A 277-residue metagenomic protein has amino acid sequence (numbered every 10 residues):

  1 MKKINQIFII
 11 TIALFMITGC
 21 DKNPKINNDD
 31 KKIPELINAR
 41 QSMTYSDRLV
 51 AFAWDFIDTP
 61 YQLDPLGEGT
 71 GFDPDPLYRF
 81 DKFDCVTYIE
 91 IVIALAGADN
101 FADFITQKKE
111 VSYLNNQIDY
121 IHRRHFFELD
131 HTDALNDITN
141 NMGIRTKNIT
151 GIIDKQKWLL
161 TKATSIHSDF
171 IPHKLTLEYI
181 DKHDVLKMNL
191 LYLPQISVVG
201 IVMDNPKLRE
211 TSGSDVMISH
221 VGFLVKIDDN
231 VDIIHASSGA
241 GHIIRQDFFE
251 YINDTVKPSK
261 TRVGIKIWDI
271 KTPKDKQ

Functional and structural regions predicted by a protein language model:
M1-F8: Bacterial N-terminal signal peptides that target proteins for export
I9-L14: Hydrophobic helical h-region of N-terminal Sec-dependent signal peptides in bacterial secretory/periplasmic proteins
I17-G19: C-terminal motif of bacterial Sec signal peptides marking the signal peptidase cleavage site
N23-F83: Cationic-aromatic interfacial patches
P24, Y192-V198, V202-D204, I218-S219 (+2 more regions): Low-complexity, Gly/Ser/Thr/Pro-rich intrinsically disordered linker/tail segments
P60, D64-D184, L191-Q195, M203-N205 (+3 more regions): Acidic/His-rich structured neighborhood in mature extracellular/periplasmic domains
K207-R209: Short, solvent-exposed loop/turn segments at secondary-structure junctions
S212-D215: Short consensus segments that form the blades of beta-propeller domains, in both extracellular/periplasmic
